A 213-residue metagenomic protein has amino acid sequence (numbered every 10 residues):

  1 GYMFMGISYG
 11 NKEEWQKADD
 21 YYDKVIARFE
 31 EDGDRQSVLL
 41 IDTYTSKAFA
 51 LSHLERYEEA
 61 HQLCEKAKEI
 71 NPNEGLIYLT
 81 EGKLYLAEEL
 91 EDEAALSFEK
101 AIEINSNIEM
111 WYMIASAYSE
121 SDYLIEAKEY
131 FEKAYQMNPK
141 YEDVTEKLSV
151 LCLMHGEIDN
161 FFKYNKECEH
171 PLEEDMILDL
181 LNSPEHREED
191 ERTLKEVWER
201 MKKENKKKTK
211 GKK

Functional and structural regions predicted by a protein language model:
N11, S46, H53, A87-E88 (+3 more regions): Register position in tetratricopeptide repeats
A27, K133-E142, E146-M176, W198-K202: TPR/TPR-like (Sel1-like) alpha-helical repeat modules
E30, V38, P72, N105-S106 (+2 more regions): Short coil turns that delineate tetratricopeptide repeat
D34-D42, F49, L76, E109-M110 (+1 more regions): Start-of-helix register in tetratricopeptide repeats
